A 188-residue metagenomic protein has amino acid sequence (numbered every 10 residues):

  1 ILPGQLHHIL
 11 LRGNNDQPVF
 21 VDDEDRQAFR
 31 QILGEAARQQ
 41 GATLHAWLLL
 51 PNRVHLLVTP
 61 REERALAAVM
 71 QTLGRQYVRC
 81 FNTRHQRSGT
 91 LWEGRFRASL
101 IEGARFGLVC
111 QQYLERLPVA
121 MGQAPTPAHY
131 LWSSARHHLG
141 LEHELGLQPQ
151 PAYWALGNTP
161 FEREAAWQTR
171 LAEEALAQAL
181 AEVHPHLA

Functional and structural regions predicted by a protein language model:
I1-L50, T59-A188: Short Pro-Cys-Gly-centered "Cys-loop" motif that presents a nucleophilic cysteine in a tight turn
V54-L56: A generic structural motif
